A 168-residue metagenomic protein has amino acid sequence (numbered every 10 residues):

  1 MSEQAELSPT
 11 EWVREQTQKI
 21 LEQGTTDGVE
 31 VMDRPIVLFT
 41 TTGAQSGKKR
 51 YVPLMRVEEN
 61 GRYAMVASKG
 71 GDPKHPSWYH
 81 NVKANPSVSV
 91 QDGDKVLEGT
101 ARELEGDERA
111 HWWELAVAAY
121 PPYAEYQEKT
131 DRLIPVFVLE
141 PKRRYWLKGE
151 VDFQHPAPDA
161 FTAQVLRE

Functional and structural regions predicted by a protein language model:
M1-T10: Polybasic, low-complexity association/targeting segments
S2, E125, K129-E168: C-terminal edge-of-domain segments
W12-R34: Short, basic/aromatic recognition patches
G28-V29, M55, H80: Short secondary-structure boundary/capping segments
D33-G70: Short beta-strand segments
L38-T40, S89, V138: Residue-level detector of beta-strand face positions
S68-Y123, K129-L133, P141-R143: Short, structured beta-strand-loop surface elements
